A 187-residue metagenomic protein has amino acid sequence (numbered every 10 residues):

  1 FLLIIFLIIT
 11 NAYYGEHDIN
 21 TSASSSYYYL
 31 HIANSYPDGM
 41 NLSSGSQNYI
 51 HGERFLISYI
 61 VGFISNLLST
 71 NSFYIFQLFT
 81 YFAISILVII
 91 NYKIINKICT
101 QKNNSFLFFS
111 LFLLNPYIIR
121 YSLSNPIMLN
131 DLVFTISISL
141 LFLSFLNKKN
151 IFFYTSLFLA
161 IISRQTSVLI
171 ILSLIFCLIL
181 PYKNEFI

Functional and structural regions predicted by a protein language model:
F1-A23: Transmembrane signal-anchor helices characteristic of membrane glycosylation enzymes that use polyprenol
F6-N11, N48, L172-F176, L180 (+1 more regions): Membrane-lumen/periplasm interface segments of specific transmembrane helices in polyprenyl phosphate-linked
A23-Y49, L56: Extracytosolic helix-loop segments that constitute the early lumenal/periplasmic catalytic or substrate-binding loops
G39-N48, Y59-F79, I98-C99: Juxtamembrane segments of multi-pass membrane glycosylation machinery that transfer sugars from lipid-linked donors
H51, F55-Y59, F73, Q77-L87 (+3 more regions): Aromatic- and kink-enriched transmembrane "portal" helix at the membrane-lumen/periplasm boundary that abuts
S69, Y81, I90-F106, L146-N147: Transmembrane alpha-helical segments of multipass membrane enzymes and assembly factors that act on membrane-embedded
I98-C99, F142-K148, F176-N184: Structural signal for the C-terminal ends of transmembrane alpha-helices and the immediately following loop
I138-F142, I151-C177: Membrane-interface alpha helices of multi-pass inner-membrane proteins
